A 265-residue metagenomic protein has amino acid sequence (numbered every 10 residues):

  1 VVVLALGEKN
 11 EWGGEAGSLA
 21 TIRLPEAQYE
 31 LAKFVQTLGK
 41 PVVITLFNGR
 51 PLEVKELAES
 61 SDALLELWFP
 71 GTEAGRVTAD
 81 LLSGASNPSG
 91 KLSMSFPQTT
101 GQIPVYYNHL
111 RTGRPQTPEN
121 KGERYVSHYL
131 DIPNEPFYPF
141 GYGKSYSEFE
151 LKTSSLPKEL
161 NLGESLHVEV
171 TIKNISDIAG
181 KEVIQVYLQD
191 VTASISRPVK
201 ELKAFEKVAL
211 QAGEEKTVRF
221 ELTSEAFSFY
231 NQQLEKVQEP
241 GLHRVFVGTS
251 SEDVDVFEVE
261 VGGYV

Functional and structural regions predicted by a protein language model:
L6-P25: Glycine/threonine-rich flexible loop motifs
A27-A32, V42, L64, T78: Extended, hydrophobic alpha-helical segments in both membrane/secreted and soluble proteins
T37-V42, S61: A short helix->loop->beta-strand "cap" motif at the edges of active sites that frequently abuts
F47-K181, Y187, K207, A212 (+3 more regions): Secreted, periplasmic, or luminal enzymes acting at the cell surface/secretory milieu
D177-S194, K200-L202: Short acidic, flexible loop segments centered on an aromatic residue
S194-Y230: Intrinsically disordered, low-complexity Pro/Gly/Ser/Thr-rich segments with frequent PxxP/GP/PP motifs and embedded
T223-V265: Terminal connector regions
